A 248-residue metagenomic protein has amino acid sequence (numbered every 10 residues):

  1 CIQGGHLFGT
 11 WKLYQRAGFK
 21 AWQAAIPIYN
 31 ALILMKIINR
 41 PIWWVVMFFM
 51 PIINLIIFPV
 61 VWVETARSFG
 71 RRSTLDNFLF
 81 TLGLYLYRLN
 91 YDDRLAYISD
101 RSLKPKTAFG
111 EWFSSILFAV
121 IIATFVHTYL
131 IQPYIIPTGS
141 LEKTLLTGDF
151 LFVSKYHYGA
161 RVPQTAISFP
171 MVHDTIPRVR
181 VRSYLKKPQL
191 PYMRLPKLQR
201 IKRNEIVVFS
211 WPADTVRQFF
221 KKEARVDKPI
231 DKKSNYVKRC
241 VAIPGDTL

Functional and structural regions predicted by a protein language model:
C1, A31-L34, E111-F118: Short, functional N-terminal and low-complexity linear motifs
I2-S99: Membrane-cytosol interface at the C-terminal ends of transmembrane alpha helices in small multi-pass membrane proteins
S102-L248: Extended hydrophobic leader/signal-anchor segments used for secretion and membrane insertion
